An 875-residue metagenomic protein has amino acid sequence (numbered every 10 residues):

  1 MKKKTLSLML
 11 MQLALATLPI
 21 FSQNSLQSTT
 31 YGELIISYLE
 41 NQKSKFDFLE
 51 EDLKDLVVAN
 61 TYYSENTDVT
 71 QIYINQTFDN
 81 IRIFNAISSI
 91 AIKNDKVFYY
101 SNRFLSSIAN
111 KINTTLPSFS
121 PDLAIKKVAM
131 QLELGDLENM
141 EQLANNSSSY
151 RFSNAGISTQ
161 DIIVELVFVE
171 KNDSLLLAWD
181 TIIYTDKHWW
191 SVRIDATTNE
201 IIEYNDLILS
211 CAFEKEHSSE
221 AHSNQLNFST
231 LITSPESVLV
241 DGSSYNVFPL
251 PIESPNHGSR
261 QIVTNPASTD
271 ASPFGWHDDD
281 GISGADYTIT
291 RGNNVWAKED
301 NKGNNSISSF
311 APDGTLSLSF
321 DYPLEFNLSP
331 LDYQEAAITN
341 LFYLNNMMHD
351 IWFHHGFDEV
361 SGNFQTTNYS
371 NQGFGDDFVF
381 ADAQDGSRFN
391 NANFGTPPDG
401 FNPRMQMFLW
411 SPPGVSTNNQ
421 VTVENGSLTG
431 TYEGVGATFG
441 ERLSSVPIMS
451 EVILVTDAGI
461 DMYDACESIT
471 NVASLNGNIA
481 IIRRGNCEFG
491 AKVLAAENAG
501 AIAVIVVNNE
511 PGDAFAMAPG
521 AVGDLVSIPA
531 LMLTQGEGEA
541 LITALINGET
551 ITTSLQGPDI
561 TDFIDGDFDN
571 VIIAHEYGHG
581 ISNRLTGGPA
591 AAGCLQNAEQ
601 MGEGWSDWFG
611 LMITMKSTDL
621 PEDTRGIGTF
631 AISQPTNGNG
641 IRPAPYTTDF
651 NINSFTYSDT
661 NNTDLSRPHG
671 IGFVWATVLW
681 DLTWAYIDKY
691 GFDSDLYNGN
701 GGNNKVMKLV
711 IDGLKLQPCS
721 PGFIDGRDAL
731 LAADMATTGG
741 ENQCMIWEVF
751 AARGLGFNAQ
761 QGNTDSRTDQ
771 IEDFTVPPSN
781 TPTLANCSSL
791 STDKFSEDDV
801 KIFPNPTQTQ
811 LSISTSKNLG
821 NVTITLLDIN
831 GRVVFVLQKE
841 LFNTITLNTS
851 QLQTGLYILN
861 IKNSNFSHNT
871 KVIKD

Functional and structural regions predicted by a protein language model:
K2, L18-F21, K794-D875: C-terminal outer-membrane/trafficking sorting elements
M9-T17: Bacterial N-terminal signal peptides
N24-T61, K111-L176: Short, non-transmembrane alpha-helical segments in secretory-pathway proteins
K43-N94, S101, Y150-T197, D382-N391: Exposed beta-strand-loop-beta-strand "reactive/processing" segments of non-cytosolic proteins
F78, F723-F803, Q808, T854: Beta/coil-rich, acidic/histidine-enriched accessory regions frequently appended to metallopeptidases
N154-W189, E200-S445, T543-W675, D681 (+2 more regions): Extracellular zinc-dependent metalloprotease catalytic-domain scaffold
L341, R642-P718, F723, L731-M735: Active-site-proximal alpha-helical
P413-D562, N583: Structured lumen-facing ectodomains of secretory-pathway proteins
